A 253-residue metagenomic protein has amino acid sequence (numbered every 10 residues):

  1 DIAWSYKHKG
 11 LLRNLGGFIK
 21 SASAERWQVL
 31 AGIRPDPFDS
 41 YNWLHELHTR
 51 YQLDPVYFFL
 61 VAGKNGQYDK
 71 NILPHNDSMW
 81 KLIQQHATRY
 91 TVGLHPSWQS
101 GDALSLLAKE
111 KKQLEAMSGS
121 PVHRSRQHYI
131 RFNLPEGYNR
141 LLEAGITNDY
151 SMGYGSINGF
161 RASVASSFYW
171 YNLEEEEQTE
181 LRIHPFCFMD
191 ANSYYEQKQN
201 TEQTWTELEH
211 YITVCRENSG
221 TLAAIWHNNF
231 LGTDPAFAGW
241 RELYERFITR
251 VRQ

Functional and structural regions predicted by a protein language model:
D1-H184, M189, N200-Q253: Catalytic alpha-helical scaffold of carbohydrate-active enzymes acting on polysaccharides/glycoconjugates
A191-Y195: Substrate-binding/catalytic groove segments of enzymes that remodel or degrade extracellular structural polymers
